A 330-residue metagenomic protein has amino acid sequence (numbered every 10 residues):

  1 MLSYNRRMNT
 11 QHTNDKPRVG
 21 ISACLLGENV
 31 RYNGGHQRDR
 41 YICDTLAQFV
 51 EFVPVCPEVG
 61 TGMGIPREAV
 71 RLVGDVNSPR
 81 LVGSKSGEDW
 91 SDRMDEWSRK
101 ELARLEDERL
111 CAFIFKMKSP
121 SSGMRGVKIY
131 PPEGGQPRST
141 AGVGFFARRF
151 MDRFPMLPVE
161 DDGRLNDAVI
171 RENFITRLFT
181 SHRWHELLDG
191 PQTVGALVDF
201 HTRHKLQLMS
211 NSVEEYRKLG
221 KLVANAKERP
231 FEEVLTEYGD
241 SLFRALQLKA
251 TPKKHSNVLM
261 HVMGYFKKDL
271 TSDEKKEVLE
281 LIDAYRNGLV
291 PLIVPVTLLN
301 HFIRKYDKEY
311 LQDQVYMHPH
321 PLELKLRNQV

Functional and structural regions predicted by a protein language model:
S3-Y4: Short, positively charged and aromatic/hydrophobic N-terminal segments
S22-A23, C56, I114-K118: Short beta-strand segments
L26-G34: Short N-terminal binding/cap micro-motifs at the start of the first secondary-structure element
G35-V53: Short catalytic helix/loop segments, enriched in acidic residues and glycine and frequently bearing histidine
P57-S78: Short, surface-exposed acidic-centric catalytic microdomains
V82-K100, R104, E108, Q136-R203: Divalent-metal-activated hydrolytic enzyme cores
W97-P132: N-terminal glycine-rich phosphate/adenylate-binding segment common to multiple enzyme folds
P158-V330: Acidic, Ser/Pro/Thr-rich low-complexity regulatory regions and the short amphipathic helical interaction modules they
